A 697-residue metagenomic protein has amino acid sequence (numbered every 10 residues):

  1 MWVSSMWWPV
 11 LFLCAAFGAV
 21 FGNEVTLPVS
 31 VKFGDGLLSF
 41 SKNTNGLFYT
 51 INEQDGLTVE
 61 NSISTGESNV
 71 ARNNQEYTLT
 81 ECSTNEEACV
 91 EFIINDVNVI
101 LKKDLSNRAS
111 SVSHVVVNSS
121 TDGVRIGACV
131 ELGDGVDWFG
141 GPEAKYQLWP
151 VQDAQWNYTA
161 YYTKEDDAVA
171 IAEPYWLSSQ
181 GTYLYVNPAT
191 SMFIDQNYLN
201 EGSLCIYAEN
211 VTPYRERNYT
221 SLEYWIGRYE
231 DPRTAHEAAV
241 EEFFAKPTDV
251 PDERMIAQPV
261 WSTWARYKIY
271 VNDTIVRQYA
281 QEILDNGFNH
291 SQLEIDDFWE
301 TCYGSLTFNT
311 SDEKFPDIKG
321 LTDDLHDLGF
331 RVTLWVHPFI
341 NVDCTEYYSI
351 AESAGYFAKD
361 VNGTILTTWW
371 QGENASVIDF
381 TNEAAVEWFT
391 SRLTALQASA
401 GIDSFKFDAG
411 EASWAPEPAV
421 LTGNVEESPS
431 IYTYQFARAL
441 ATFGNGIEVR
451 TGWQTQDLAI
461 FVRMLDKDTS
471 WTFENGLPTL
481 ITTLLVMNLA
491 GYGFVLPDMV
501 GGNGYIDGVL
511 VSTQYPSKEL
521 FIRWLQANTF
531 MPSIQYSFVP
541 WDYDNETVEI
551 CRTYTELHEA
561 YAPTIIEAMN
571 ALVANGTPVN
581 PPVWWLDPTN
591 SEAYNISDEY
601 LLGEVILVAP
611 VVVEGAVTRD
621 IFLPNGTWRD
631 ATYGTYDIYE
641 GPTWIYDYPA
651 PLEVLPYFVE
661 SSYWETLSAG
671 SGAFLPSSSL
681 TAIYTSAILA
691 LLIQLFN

Functional and structural regions predicted by a protein language model:
S4-G22, T681-F696: Cleavable N-terminal signal peptides of Sec/SRP-targeted secreted and luminal proteins
L13-C14, Q147, P676-S678: Residues at secondary-structure transition points
F21-S111, S119: Beta-strand-rich N-terminal accessory domains
E24-N45, C82-T84, N95, S106 (+2 more regions): Catalytic-domain carbohydrate-binding cleft regions of carbohydrate-active enzymes
A669-I683: C-terminal GPI-anchoring signal of eukaryotic secretory precursors
